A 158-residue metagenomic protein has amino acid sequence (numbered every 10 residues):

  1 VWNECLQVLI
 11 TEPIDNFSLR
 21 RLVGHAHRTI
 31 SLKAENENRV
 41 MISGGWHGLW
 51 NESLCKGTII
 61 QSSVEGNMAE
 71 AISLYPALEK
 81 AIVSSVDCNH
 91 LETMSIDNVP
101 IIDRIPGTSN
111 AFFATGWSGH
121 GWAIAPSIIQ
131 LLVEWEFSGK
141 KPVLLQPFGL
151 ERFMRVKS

Functional and structural regions predicted by a protein language model:
V1-L19: Central helical "cap/lid" subdomain
W2-N3, A26, P142: A short, structural micro-pattern
N3, E65-G66, S127: A generic alpha-helix surface/boundary motif
C5, H27-T29, S118: Short acidic/glycine-enriched loop/turn segments that link adjacent beta-strands
P13, G44-W46, T115, P126: Short secondary-structure boundary segments
N16-N110: Active-site lid/adjacent beta-loop-alpha segment flanking the redox-cofactor pocket in flavoenzymes
I72-S158: C-terminal catalytic lobe of FAD-dependent flavoproteins
